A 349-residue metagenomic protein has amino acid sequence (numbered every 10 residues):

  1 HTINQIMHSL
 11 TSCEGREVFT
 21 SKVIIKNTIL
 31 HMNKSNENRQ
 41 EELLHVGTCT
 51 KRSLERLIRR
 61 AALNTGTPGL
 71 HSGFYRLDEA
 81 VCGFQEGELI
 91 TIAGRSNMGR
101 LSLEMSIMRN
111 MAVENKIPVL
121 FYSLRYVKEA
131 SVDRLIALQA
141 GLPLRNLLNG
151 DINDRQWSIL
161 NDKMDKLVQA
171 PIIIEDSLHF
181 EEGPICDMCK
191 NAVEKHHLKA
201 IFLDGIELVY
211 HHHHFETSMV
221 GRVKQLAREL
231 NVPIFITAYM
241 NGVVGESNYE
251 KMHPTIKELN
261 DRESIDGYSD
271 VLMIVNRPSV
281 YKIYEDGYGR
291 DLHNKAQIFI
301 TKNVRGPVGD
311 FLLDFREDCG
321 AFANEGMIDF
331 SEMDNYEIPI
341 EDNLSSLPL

Functional and structural regions predicted by a protein language model:
H1-L63, N97-M98: Short, small/acidic-rich helices and loops at N termini and domain boundaries of DNA replication/processing enzymes
T2, I6, E17-I24, G73 (+9 more regions): Helical mechanochemical/support elements of P-loop NTPase systems and associated helical scaffolds
E41-L142, I265, L347-L349: The Walker A/P-loop phosphate-binding site
E79, N110-H197, F311-L312: Cytosolic-facing regulatory segments adjacent to core modules
T91, I174, K199-F202, F235 (+1 more regions): Structural motif
L124-Y126, V232, T237-Y239: Conserved H-loop
R145-I152, I173-H179, V209-T217, S247-K257: Flexible beta-alpha connector loops of hexameric P-loop NTPases
E182-I201, G205, R222-L230, V243-L349: C-terminal regions of RecA-like/P-loop NTPase motor modules
